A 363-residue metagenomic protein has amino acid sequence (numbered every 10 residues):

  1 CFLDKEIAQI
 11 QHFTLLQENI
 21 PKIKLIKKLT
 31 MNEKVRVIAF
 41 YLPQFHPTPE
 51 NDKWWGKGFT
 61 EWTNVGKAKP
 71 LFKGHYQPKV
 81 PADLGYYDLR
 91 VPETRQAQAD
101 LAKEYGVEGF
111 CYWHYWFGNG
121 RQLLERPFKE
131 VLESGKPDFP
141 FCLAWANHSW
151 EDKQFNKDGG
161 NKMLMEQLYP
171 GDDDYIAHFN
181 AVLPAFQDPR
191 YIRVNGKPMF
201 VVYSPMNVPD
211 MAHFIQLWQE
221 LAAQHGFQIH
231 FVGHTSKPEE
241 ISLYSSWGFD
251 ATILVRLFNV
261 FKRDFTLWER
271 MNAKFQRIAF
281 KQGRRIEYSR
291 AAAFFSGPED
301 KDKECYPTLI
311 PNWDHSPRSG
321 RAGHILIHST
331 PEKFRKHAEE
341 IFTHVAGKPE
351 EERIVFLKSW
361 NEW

Functional and structural regions predicted by a protein language model:
F2-L3, F13: Short hydrophobic targeting helices and cationic amphipathic motifs that mediate membrane/organellar targeting
D4-A8, E18: Acidic, Ala/Val/Gly-enriched low-complexity intrinsically disordered segments
H12, L25: Cationic, low-complexity basic patches in intrinsically disordered or flexible, solvent-exposed regions
L29-W363: Glycan-processing catalytic domains of CAZymes
